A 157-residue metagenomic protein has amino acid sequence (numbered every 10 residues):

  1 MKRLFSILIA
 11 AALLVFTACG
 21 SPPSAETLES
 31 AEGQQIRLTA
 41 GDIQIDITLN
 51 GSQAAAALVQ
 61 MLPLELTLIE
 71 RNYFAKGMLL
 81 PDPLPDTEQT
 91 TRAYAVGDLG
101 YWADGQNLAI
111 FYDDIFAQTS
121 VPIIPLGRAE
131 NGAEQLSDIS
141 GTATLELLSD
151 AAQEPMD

Functional and structural regions predicted by a protein language model:
K2-A10: Sec-dependent signal peptide recognition, specifically the positively charged N-region followed immediately by
V15-A18: C-terminal motif of bacterial Sec signal peptides marking the signal peptidase cleavage site
G20-P22: Bacterial signal peptide processing site
E32-Q34, I43, D104-L108, G141-A143: Envelope-exposed proteins and targeting segments
G33-G77: N-terminal secretory signal peptides
Q35, I124-D157: Well-ordered alpha/beta subsegment
Q60-Q106: Mature extracytoplasmic domains of secretory-pathway proteins
A93-S140: Helix-rich interaction surfaces within compact, conserved domain-sized segments that mediate assembly or partner
